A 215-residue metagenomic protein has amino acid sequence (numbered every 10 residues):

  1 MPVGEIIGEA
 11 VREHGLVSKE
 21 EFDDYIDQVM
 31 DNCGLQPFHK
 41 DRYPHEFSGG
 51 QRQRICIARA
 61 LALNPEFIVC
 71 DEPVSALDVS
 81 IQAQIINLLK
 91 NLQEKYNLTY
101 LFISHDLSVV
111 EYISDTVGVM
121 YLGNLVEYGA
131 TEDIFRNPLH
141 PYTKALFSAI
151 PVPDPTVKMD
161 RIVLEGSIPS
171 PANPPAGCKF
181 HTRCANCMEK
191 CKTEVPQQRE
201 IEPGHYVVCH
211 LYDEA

Functional and structural regions predicted by a protein language model:
M1-R12: Q-loop/switch helix immediately C-terminal to the Walker
I7, I57, I81, I85: Hydrophobic anchor residue at the start of the ABC signature
G8, E20-F38, F147-S148: Conserved ABC ATPase "signature" region
Y43-F47, Q51: Conserved ABC ATPase signature
A62-E66: A short, proline-enriched helix->beta-strand linker immediately N-terminal to the Walker B motif in ABC-type P-loop
V69, P73, L77, I81-M159: P-loop NTP-binding/switch modules centered on Walker-like glycine-rich loops
A130-A215: Short catalytic/signature loops enriched in Gly
